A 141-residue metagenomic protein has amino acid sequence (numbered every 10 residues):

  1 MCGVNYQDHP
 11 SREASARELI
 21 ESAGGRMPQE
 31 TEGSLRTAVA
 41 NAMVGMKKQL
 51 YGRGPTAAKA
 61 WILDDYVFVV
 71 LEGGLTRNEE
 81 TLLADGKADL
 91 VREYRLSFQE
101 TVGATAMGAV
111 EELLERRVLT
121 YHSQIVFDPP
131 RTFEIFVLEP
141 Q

Functional and structural regions predicted by a protein language model:
N5-H9: Intrinsic-disorder-associated, low-complexity terminal segments enriched in Asp/Asn/His/Tyr and depleted of Lys/Arg
S11, S15-A16: Intrinsically disordered or compositionally simple regulatory linkers and C-terminal tails in signal-transduction
L19-Q141: Interaction-mediating elements
